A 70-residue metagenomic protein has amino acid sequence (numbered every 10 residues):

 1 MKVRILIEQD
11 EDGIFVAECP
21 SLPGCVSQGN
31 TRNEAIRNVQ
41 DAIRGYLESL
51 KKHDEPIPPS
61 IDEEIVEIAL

Functional and structural regions predicted by a protein language model:
M1-R4, R37-L70: Short, charged, surface-exposed hinge/linker loops at domain edges that act as mobile lids or interdomain connectors
I7-L22: Short aromatic-glycine-(Arg/Gly/Cys) micro-motifs in beta-strand/loop hairpins
P23-R32: A short, exposed loop/beta-hairpin motif centered on an aromatic-Gly-Thr core
